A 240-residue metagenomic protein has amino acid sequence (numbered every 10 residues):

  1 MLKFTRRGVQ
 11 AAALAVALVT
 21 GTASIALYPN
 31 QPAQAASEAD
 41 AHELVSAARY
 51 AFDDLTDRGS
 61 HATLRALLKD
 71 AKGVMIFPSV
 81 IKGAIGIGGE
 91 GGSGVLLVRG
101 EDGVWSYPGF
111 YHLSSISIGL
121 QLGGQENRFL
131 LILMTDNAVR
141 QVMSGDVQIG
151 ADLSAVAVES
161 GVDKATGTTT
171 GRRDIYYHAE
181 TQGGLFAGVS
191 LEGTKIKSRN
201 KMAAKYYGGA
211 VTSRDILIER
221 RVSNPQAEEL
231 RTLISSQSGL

Functional and structural regions predicted by a protein language model:
L2-V19, I25: Bacterial N-terminal signal peptides that target proteins for export
S24-A35: Sec/Tat signal peptide C-region and signal peptidase I cleavage site
Q34-L240: Small-residue-enriched, tightly packed secondary-structure blocks
